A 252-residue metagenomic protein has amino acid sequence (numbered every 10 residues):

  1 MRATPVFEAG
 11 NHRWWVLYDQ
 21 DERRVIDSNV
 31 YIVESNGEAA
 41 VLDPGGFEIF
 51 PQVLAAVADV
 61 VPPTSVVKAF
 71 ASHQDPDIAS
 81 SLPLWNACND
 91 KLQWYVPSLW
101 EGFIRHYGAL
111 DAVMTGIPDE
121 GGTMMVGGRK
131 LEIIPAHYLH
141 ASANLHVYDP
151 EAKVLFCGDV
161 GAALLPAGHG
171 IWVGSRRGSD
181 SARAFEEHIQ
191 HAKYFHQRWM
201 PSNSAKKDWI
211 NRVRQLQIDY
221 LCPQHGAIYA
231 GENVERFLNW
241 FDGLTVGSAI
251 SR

Functional and structural regions predicted by a protein language model:
R2, Y229-R252: C-terminal regulatory/interaction regions
A3-V57, H146-D149, K153-C157: Conserved beta-strand hairpin/beta-sheet module of binuclear metal-dependent hydrolase folds, prominently
E8-A9, K91-N144, P201-D208: Metallo-beta-lactamase
V16-E22, G45-F47, F70-H73, L131-H137 (+1 more regions): Short, flexible loop segments at the rims of nucleotide/cofactor-binding pockets, characterized by
L42-P44, S65-Q74, W94-S98, L155-G158 (+3 more regions): Active-site neighborhood of phospho(di)ester-bond hydrolases with catalytic His/Asp-centered motifs
G46-F47, P76, A162, I228: Short, glycine/acidic-enriched loop or turn micro-motifs at the edges of active sites
E48-Y95: Active-site metal-binding motif and surrounding structural segment of the metallo-beta-lactamase
Y138-P223, A227-E232, D242-L244: Metallo-beta-lactamase
